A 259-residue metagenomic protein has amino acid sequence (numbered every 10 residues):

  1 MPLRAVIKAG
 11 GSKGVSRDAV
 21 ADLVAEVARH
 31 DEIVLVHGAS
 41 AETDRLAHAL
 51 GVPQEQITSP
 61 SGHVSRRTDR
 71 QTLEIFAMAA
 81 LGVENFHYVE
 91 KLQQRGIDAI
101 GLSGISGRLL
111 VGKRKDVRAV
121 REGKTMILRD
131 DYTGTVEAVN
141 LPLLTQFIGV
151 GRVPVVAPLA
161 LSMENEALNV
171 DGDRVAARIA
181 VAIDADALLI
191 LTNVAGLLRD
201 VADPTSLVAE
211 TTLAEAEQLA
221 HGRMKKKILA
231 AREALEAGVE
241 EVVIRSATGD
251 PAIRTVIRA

Functional and structural regions predicted by a protein language model:
M1-A259: C-terminal catalytic "cap/lid" subdomain
